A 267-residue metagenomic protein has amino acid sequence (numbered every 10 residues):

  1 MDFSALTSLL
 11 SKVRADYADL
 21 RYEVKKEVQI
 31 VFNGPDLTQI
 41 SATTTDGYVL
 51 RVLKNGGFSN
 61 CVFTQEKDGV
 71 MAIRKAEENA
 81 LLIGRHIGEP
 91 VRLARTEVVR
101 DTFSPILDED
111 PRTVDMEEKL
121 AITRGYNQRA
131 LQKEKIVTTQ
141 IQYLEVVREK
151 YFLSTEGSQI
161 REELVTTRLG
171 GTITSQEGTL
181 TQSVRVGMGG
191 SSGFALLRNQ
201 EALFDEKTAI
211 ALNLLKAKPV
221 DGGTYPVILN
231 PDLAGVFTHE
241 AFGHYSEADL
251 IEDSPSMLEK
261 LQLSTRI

Functional and structural regions predicted by a protein language model:
M1-I267: Active-site bordering "gate/hinge" segments that shape substrate access to catalytic or cofactor-binding pockets
